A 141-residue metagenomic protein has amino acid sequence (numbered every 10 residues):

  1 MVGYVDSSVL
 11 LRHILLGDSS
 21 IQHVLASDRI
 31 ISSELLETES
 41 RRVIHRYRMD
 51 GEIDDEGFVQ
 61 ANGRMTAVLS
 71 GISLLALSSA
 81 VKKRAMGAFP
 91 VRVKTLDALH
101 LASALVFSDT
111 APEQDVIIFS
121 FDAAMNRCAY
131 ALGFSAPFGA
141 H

Functional and structural regions predicted by a protein language model:
M1-E37, Y47-V59, F134, A140-H141: Short, well-structured N-terminal submotif of metal-dependent ribonuclease cores
V2, S33, V106-H141: Acidic, PIN/NYN-like endoribonuclease modules and their adjacent C-terminal/linker elements
Y4, I30, E37, F58 (+4 more regions): Hydrophobic alpha-helical segments
I14-D18, E34-F89, F107: Active-site-proximal, substrate-binding regions of enzyme catalytic domains and RNA-binding/basic surfaces
H23-A26, A67-L69, A111-E113: Short glycine-enriched loop/turn motifs at secondary-structure junctions
A26-S27, V68, L74, A80 (+2 more regions): Alpha-helical scaffold domains
I72-A124: Active-site neighborhoods of divalent-metal-dependent phosphate/nucleic-acid chemistry enzymes
